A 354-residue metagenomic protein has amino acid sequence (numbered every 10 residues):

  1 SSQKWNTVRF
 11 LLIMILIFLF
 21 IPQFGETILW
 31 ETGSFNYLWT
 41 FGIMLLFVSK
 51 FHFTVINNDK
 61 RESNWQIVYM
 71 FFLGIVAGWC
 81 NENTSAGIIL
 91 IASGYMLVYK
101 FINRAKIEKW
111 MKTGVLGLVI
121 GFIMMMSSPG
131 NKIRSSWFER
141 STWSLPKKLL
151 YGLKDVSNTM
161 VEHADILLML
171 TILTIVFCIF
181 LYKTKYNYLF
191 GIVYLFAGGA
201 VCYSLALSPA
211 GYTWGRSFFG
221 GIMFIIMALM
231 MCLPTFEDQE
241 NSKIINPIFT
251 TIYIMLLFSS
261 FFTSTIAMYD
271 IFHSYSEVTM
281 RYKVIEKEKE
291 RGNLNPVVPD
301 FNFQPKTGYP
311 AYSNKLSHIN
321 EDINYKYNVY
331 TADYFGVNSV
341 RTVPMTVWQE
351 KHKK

Functional and structural regions predicted by a protein language model:
S1, E31, W65, A77-L181 (+2 more regions): Transmembrane catalytic cores of multi-pass membrane glycosyltransferases and polysaccharide-assembly enzymes
S1, I43-V55, L90-L97, I172-C178 (+2 more regions): Transmembrane alpha-helical segments
S1-K4, Y253-K354: Intrinsically disordered, polar/acidic, low-complexity terminal segments
S2-L12, E62-I67, K106-V115, T184-A197 (+1 more regions): Membrane-interfacial loop-to-transmembrane alpha-helix junctions, especially the N-terminal start
V8-H52, N81, A164-M169, A200-C232: Membrane-interface micro-motifs in multi-pass membrane enzymes
M14-P22, G74-W79, G117-S128, F196-A206 (+1 more regions): Aromatic-anchored segments of alpha-helical transmembrane domains
F53-V76: Short hydrophobic alpha-helices at membrane interfaces in multi-pass membrane enzymes
L170, N187, T235-T263: Signature aromatic-anchored transmembrane alpha helix within multi-pass, membrane-resident enzymes that catalyze glycan
